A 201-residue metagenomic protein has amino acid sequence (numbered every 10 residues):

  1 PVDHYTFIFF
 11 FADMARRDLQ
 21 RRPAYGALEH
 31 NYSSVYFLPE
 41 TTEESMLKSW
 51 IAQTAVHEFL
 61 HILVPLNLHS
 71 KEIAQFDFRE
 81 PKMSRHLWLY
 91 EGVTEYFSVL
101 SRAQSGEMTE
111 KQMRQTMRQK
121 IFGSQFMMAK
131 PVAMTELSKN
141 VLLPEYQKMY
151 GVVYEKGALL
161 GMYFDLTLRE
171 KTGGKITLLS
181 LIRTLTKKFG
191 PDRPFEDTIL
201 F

Functional and structural regions predicted by a protein language model:
P1, F11, Y36-E40, T109 (+3 more regions): A sensor for short, sequence-defined functional sites
P1-F7, S105-R114, T172-I182: Surface-exposed patches in mature extracellular/periplasmic domains of secreted proteins
P1-H86: Juxtacatalytic substrate-recognition/specificity segment
F9-D13, T116-K120, I182-T184: A glycine-rich phosphate-binding loop feature that marks nucleotide/adenosyl-phosphate handling sites
M46-E58, R85-Y96, Q112, T116 (+5 more regions): Generic recognition of stable, solvent-exposed alpha-helical segments in well-folded globular domains
Q53-T54, E58-I62, L66, Y96-Q104 (+5 more regions): Generic, well-ordered alpha-helical scaffold segments in large soluble proteins
L68-A158, F189-R193: Acidic/His/Gly-enriched intrinsically disordered linker/tail segments that often contain short helix/coil "MoRF-like"
N140-F201: Amphipathic alpha-helical substructures
